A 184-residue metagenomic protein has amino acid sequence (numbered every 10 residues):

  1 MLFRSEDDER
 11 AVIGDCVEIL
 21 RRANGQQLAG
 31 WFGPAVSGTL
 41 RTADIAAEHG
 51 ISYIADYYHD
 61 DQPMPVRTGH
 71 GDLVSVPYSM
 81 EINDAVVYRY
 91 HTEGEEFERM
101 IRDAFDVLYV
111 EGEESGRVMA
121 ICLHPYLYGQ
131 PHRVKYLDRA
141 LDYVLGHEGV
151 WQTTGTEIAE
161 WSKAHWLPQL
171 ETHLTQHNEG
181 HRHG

Functional and structural regions predicted by a protein language model:
M1-L2: Short, small-residue-biased leader/transition segments that mark boundaries at the very start of proteins
S5-R10, T42: Metal-dependent catalytic neighborhoods of phosphoester/phosphodiester hydrolases
E6, F32-G33, Q130: A generic secondary-structure micro-motif detector that highlights 1-2 residue hydrophobic/ambivalent hotspots embedded
D8-V12, E93-I101, H132, Y136: Soluble or luminal CAZymes and related metallo-dependent hydrolases
A11-I19: An active-site-proximal "capping" alpha-helix that borders the catalytic cofactor pocket
E18-R22, Q26-S115, Q169-E171: Active-site-adjacent pocket scaffolds in enzyme catalytic domains
Y53, R102-G184: C-terminal domain-boundary segment and adjacent tail
